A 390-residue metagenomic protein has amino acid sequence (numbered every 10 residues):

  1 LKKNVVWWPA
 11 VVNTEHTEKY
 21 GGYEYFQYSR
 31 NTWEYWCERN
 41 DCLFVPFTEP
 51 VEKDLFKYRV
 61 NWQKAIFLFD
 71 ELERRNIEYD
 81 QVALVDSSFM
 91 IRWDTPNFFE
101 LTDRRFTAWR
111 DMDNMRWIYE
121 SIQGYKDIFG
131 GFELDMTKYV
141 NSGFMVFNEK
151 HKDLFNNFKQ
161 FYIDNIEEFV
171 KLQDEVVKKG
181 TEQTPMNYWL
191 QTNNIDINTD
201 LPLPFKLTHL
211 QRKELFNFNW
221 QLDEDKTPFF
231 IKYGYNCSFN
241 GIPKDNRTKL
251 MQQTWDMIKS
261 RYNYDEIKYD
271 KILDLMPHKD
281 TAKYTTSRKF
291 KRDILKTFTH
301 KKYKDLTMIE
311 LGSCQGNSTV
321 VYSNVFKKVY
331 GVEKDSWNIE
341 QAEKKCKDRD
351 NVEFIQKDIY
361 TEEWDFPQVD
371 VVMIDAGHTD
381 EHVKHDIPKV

Functional and structural regions predicted by a protein language model:
L1-D80, D256, S260-Y264, A282-T286 (+4 more regions): N-terminal anchoring/stem segment of glycosyltransferases
L43-T48, N198, E353-Q356: General small-molecule cofactor/ligand-binding pocket signal
E49, S87-F89, K334, I359 (+1 more regions): Short acidic donor-binding/metal-coordinating loop in glycosyltransferase active sites
V60-I122, V146-F147, H151-K152: GT-A fold catalytic core of metal-dependent nucleotide-sugar glycosyltransferases, centered on the diacidic
I66, T137-T248: Catalytic core and acceptor-binding pocket of nucleotide-sugar-dependent glycosyltransferases
Y79, R104, Y233-G234, F326 (+1 more regions): Short, well-ordered alpha-helix to beta-strand connector turns
I122-M136: Short, flexible, basic/aromatic active-site loop/helix in glycosyltransferases
S313, E353-V390: Active-site segment flanking the S-adenosylmethionine/decSAM binding pocket in AdoMet-dependent transferases
